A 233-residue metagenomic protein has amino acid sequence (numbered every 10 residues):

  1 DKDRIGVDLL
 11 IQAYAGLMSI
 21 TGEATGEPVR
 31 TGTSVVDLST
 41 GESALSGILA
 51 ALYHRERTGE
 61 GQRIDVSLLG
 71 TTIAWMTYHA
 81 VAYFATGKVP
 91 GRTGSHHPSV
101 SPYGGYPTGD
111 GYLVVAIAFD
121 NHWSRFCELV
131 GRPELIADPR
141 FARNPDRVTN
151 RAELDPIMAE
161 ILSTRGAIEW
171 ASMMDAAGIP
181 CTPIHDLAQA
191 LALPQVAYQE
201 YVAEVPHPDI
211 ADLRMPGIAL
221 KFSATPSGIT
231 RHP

Functional and structural regions predicted by a protein language model:
D1-A118: Active-site-adjacent "lid/gating" segments in soluble enzymes
G32, A142, D209-P233: Flexible, small-/acidic-enriched active-site or ligand-binding loops
Q62, S101-P102, Y201, D209 (+1 more regions): Residue-level marker for the onset of beta-strands and adjacent loop->beta junctions in well-ordered domains
A82-P90, L193-H207: Short, surface-exposed loop/helix-turn segments at secondary-structure junctions that function as lids/hinges flanking
H96, S101-A177, C181: Aromatic-enriched alpha-helical interface/lid elements that frame and gate functional surfaces
D120-N121, Q189, L220, S227: Short, glycine-/Ser/Thr-/acidic-enriched flexible segments
D175-V196, Y201: Conserved PLP cofactor-binding pocket of PLP-dependent enzymes
